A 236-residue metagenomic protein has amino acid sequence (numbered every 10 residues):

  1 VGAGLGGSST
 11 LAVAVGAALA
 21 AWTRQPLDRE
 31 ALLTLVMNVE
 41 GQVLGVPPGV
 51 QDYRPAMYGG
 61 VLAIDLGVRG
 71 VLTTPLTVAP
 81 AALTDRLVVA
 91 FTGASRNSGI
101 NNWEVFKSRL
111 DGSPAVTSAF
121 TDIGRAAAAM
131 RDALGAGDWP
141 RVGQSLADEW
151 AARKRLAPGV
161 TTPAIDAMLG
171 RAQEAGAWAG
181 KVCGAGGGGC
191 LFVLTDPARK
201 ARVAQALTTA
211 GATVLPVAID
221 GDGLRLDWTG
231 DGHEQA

Functional and structural regions predicted by a protein language model:
G2-V13, P48-G60, K181, G186-G188: FAD-binding core of FAD-dependent oxidoreductases, characterized by glycine-rich FAD pyrophosphate-binding loops
A3-Q25, R29: DPxDG-like acidic metal-binding loop motif
T34-P47, Y53-K181, F192-A236: C-terminal nucleotide
